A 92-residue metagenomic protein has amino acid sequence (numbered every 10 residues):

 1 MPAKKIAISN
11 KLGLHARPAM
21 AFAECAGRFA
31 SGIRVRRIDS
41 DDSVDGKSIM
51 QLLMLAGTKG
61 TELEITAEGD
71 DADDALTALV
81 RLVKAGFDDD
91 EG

Functional and structural regions predicted by a protein language model:
M1-N10: Short amphipathic
K4, S31-I33, T61-L63: Conserved beta-strand core positions
N10, S40, L63, A67: Conserved short-loop catalytic and cofactor-binding motifs
K11-T58: Compact, glycine-rich, soluble single-domain proteins
M54, T58-G92: C-terminal structural segments of small proteins and small subunits
